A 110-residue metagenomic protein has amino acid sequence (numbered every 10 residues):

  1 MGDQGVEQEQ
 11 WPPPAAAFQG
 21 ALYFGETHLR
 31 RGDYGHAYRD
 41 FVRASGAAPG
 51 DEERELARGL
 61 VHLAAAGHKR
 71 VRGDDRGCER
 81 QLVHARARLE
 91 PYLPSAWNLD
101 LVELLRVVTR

Functional and structural regions predicted by a protein language model:
M1-P49, H84-R110: N-terminal alpha-helical interaction modules that lie
A17, D51-R58: Residues that mark the junctions of alpha-helical repeat units in TPR/alpha-solenoid scaffolds
S45-A48, E52-E53, A65-G67: Short secondary-structure capping micro-motifs at structural edges
V71-E79: Short coil/turn connectors between adjacent alpha-helices in alpha-solenoid helical repeat scaffolds
